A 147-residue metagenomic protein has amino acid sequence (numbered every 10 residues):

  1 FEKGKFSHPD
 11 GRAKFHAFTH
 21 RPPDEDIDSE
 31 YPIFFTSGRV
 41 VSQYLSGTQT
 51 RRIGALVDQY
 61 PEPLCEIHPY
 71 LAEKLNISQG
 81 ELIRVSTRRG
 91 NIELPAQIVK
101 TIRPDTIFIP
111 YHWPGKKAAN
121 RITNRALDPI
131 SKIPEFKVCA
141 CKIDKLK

Functional and structural regions predicted by a protein language model:
F1-A55: Long, low-complexity segments enriched in small/aliphatic residues
E30, S46, T50-E66, Y70-K147: Long, contiguous, secondary-structure-rich segments that constitute the structural scaffold of globular domains
